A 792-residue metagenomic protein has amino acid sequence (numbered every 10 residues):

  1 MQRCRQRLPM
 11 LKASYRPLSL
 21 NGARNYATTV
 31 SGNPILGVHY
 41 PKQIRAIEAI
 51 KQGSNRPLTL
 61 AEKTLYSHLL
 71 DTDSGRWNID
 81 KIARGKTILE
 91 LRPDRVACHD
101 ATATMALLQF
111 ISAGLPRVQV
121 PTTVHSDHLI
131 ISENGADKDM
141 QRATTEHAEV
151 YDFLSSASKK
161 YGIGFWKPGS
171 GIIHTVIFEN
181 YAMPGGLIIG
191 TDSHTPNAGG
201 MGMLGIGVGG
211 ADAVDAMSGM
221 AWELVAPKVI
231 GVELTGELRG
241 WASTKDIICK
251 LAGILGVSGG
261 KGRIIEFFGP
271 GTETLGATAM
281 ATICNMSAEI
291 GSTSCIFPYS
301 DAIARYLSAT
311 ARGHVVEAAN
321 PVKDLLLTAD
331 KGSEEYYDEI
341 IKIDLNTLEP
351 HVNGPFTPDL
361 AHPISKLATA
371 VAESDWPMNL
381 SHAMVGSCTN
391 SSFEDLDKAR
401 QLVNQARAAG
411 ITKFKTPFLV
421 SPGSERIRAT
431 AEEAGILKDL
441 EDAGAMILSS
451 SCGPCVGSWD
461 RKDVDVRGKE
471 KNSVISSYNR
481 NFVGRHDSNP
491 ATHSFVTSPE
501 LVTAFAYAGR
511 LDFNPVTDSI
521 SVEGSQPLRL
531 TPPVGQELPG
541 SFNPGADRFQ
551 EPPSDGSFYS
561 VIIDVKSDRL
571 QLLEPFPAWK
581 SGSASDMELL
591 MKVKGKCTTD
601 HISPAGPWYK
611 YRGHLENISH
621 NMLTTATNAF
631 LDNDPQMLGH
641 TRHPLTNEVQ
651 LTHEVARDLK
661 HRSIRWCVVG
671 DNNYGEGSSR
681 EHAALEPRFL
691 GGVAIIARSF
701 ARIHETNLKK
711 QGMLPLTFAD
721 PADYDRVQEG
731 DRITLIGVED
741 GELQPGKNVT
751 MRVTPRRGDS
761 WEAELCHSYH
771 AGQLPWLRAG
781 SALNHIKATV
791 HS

Functional and structural regions predicted by a protein language model:
M1-S31: N-terminal mitochondrial targeting presequence
V30-N33, D100, Y181-E317, M446 (+4 more regions): Mobile "lid/hinge" segments at catalytic clefts and subdomain interfaces of large enzymes
G32, L36-H39, Q43-K228, R426 (+3 more regions): Long, structured ligand/cofactor-binding scaffold of large enzymes
H68-R92, A97-Q109, A113, S126 (+4 more regions): Terminal amphipathic helices with adjacent charged low-complexity linkers/tails
D139-T145, E149-Y151, S155-G190, E266-G269 (+10 more regions): Accessory "access/gating" subregions that flank catalytic or transport cores
F268-T274, R657, H661-F700: Extracellular/luminal Protease-associated
P499, P532-E654, L659: Long, charge-dense accessory insertions within large macromolecular proteins
I520-P533, E537, H704-W776, N784-H785 (+1 more regions): Acidic, glycine-rich flexible loop/linker segments
